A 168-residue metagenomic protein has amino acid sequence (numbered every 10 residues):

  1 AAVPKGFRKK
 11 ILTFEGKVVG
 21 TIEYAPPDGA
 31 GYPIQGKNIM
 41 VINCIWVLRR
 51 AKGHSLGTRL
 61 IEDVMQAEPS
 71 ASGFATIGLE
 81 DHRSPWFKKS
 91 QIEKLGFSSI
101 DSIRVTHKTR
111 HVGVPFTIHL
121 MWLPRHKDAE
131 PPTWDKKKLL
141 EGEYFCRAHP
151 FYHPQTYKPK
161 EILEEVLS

Functional and structural regions predicted by a protein language model:
A2-G16, G20-M40, I45: A conserved beta-strand-loop-helix scaffold within acyl/acetyltransferase catalytic domains
G6, G20, S55, S72 (+2 more regions): Glycine-centered loop/turn motif at secondary-structure junctions
N43-G53, E80-D81: A short, internal acetyl-CoA/4′-phosphopantetheine-binding micro-motif in the GNAT/acyltransferase core
V47, G53-Q66: Conserved acetyl-CoA-binding loop-helix of GNAT-fold acetyltransferases
I61, P85-F87, R104-V112, E165-V166: Short glycine/proline-centered loop/turn elements that form peptide/ligand docking sites
E68-R83: Conserved GNAT acetyl-CoA-binding A-motif
E80-T106: Conserved active-site alpha-helix within GNAT-family acetyltransferase domains
V105-L163: C-terminal "cap" of GNAT-fold acetyltransferases
